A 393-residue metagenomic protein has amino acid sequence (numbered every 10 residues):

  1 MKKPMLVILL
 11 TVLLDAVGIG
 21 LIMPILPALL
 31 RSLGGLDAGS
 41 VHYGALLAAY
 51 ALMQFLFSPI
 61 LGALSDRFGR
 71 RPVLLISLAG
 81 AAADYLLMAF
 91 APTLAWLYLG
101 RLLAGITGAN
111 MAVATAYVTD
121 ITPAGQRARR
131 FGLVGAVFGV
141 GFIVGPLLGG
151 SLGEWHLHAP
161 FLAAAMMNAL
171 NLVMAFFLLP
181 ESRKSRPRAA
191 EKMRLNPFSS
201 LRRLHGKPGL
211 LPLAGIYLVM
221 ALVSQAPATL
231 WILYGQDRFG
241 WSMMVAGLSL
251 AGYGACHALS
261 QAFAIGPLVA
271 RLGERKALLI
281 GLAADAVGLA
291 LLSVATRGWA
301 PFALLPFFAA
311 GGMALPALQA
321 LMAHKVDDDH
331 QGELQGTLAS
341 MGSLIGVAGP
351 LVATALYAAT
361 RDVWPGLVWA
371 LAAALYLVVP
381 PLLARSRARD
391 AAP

Functional and structural regions predicted by a protein language model:
K3, L172-L178, A370-P393: Multi-pass alpha-helical transporter architecture, strongest for 12-TM Major Facilitator/SLC carriers used
I25-S40, T229-A246: Short amphipathic helix-loop junctions that connect adjacent transmembrane helices in Major Facilitator Superfamily/SLC
F55-L94: Conserved MFS/SLC helix-loop-helix module at the cytosolic interface between two early adjacent transmembrane helices
F57-G69, S260-E274, Y357: Helix-to-loop junctions at the C-terminal end of transmembrane segments in multipass secondary transporters
G100-G139: Cytoplasmic helix-loop-helix junction between adjacent transmembrane helices in 12-TM secondary transporters
G153-M166, A355-Y376: A membrane-interface helix-boundary motif in multi-pass transporters
P180-I216, R238: Juxtamembrane intracellular "pre-TM" segments in multi-pass secondary transporters
R275-L318: C-terminal transmembrane helical hairpin of 12-TM major facilitator-type secondary transporters
